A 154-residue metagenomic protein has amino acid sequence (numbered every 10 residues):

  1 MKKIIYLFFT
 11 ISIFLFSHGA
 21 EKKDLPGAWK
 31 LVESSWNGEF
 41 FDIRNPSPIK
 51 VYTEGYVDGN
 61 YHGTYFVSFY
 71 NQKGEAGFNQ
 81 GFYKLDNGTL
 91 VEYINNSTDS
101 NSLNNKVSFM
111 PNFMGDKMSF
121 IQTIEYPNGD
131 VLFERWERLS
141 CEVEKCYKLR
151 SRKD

Functional and structural regions predicted by a protein language model:
I4-I13: Sec-dependent N-terminal signal peptides
F16-F78, V91-D154: Lipid interaction determinants
G81: Phosphoinositide-binding peripheral membrane targeting modules
